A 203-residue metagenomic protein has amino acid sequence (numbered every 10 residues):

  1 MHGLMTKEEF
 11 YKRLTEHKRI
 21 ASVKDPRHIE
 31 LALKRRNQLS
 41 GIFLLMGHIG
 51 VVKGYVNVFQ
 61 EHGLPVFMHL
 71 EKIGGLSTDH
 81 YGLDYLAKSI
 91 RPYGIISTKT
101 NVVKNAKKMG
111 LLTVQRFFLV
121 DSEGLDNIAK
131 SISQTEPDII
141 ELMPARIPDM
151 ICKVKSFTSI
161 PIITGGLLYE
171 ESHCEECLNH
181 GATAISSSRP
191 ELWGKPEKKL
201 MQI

Functional and structural regions predicted by a protein language model:
M1-V66, G74-L76, R91-Y93: Conserved N-terminal beta1-alpha1 strand-loop-helix module at the mouth
R19, L39-S40, G110-T113, I160-I162 (+1 more regions): Active-site regions of enzymes building and remodeling cell-envelope glycoconjugates
L31-R35, V103-K108, K153-F157, E176-C177 (+1 more regions): Short loop/helix-cap segments at secondary-structure boundaries that form the rim of catalytic
R35-L39, V58-Q60, S156-T158, L178-T183: Short, solvent-exposed amphipathic alpha-helical segments in soluble enzyme and RNA/protein-processing domains
S40-G41, G94, I139, A184: Residues at the N-termini of beta-strands
I42-G47, P144-M150, G166-L200: Glycine-rich phosphate-binding active-site loops on the catalytic face of alpha/beta enzymes
Q60-I73, T78-P148, S156-H173, R189: Conserved anion-binding
I203: Conserved active-site-proximal phosphate/metal-binding subdomains
